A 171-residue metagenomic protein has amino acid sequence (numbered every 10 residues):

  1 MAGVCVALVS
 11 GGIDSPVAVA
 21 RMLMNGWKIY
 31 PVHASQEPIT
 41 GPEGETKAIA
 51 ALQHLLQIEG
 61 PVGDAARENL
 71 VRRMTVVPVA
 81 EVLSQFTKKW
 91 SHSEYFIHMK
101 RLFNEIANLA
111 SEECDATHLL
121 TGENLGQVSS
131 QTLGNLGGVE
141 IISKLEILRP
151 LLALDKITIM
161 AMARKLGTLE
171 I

Functional and structural regions predicted by a protein language model:
A2-A50: ATP-dependent adenylation/pyrophosphate-handling site
V17, E43-A50, N69, V77 (+4 more regions): Conserved active-site and cofactor/substrate-binding residues in soluble primary-metabolism enzymes
N25, A51-V62, A110, C114 (+2 more regions): Change "in soluble alpha/beta enzymes" to "in soluble alpha/beta proteins
V32, T75-V77, L148: General small-molecule cofactor/ligand-binding pocket signal
L52-K88: A conserved beta-strand->alpha-helix junction
L83-S84, K88-L166: Active-site adenylate/phosphate-handling loop in enzymes that bind or generate adenylated species
G167-I171: A short alpha-helix-loop-beta-strand transition element characteristic of N-terminal alpha/beta dinucleotide-binding
